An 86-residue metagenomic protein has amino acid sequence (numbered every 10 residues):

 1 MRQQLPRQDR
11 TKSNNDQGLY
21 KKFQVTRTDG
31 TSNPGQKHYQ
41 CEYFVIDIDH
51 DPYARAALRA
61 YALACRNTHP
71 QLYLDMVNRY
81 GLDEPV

Functional and structural regions predicted by a protein language model:
M1-C65, P70-V86: Polar/charged low-complexity regulatory segments
